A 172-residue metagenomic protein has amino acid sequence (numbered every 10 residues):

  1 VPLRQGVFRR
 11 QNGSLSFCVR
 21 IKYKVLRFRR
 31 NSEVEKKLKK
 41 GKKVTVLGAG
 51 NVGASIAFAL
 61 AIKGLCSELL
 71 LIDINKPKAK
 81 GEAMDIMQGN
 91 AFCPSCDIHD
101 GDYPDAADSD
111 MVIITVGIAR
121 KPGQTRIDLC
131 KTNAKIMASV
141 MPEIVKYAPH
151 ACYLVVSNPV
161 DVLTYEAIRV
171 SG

Functional and structural regions predicted by a protein language model:
E33-K42: A short, basic/flexible loop-to-alpha-helix module at the beginning of a structural domain
A49-G50: Glycine-rich Rossmann-fold phosphate-binding loop(s) that bind the pyrophosphate of adenine dinucleotide cofactors
G53-A54: N-terminal Rossmann-fold NAD(P) dinucleotide-binding loop
L60: Aromatic pocket-lining residues of Rossmann-like dinucleotide-binding sites
E68, I72-D110, Q124: Conserved N-terminal Rossmann-fold NAD(P) cofactor-binding segment
V116-I118: Conserved NAD(P)H cofactor-binding loop of Rossmann-fold oxidoreductase domains
T125-G172: Rossmann-like NAD(P)(H) cofactor-binding subdomain of soluble oxidoreductases
